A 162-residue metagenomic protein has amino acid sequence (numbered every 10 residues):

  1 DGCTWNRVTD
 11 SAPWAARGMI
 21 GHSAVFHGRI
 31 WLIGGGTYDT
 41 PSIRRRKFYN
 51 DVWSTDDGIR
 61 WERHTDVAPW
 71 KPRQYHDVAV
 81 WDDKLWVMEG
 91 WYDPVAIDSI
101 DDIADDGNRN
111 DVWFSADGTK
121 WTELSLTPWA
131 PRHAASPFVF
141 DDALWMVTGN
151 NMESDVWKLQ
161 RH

Functional and structural regions predicted by a protein language model:
D1-H162: Kelch-like beta-propeller repeat domains
